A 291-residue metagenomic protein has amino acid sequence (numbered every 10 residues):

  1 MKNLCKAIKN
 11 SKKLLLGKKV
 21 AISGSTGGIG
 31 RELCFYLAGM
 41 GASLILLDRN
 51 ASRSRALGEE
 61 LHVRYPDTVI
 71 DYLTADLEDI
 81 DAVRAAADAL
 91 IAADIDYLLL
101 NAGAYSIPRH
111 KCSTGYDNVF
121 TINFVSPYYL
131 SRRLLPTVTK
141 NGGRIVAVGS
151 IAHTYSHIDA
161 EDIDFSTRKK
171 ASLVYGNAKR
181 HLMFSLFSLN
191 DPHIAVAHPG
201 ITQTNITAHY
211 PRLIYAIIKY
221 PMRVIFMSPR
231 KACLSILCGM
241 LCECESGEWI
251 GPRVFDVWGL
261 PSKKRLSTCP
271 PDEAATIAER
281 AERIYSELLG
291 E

Functional and structural regions predicted by a protein language model:
L4-I45: Canonical Rossmann dinucleotide-binding motif of NAD(H)/NADP(H)-dependent dehydrogenases/reductases, specifically
S23, I95-G103, N123, A147-G149 (+1 more regions): Rossmann-fold scaffold of SDR-type NAD(P)-dependent oxidoreductases
M40-A56: Conserved glycine-rich Rossmann-like NAD(P)H-binding loop of the short-chain dehydrogenase/reductase
V63-D81: Rossmann-fold cofactor-recognition segment
V83, V196, Y220-L266, E273-E279 (+1 more regions): C-terminal helical subdomain
I91, I122-G143, H157, N190-D191: Amphipathic alpha-helical dimer-interface segment in Rossmann-like NAD(P)H-dependent oxidoreductases
A104-P108, R144-D191, H198-I214, I218-K219 (+1 more regions): Catalytic loop of short-chain dehydrogenase/reductase
P108-I122, T167: Short alpha-helical oligomerization interface
